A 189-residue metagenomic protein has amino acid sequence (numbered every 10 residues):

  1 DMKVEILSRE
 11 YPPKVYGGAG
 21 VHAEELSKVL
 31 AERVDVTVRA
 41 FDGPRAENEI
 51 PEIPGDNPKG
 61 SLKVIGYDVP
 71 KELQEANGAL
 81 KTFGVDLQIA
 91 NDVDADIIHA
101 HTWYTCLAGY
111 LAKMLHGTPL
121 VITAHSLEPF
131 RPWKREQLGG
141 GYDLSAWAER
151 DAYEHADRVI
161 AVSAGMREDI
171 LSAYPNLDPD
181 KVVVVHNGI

Functional and structural regions predicted by a protein language model:
D1-P54: N-terminal subdomain of nucleotide-sugar transferases
R9, A124-L127, H186-N187: Histidine-centered beta-alpha loop that forms part of the nucleotide-sugar donor binding/catalytic region in diverse
D42, G165, G188: Carbohydrate-associated surface elements
G55-V93, E136-Q137: A short, charged, and often flexible helix/loop element on the N-terminal side of the glycosyltransferase catalytic
I98-H99, E154-A164: A short beta-strand/loop micro-motif in the catalytic core of glycosyltransferases that engages the nucleotide-sugar
A100-T105, A124: Short His-centered aromatic/hydrophobic patch
T118-V121, P129-D151, E168: Nucleotide-sugar donor phosphate/pyrophosphate-binding loop at the beta->alpha transition of glycosyltransferases
L171, D180, G188-I189: Acidic anion/phosphate-binding donor-loop and adjacent secondary structure in glycosyltransferase catalytic cores
